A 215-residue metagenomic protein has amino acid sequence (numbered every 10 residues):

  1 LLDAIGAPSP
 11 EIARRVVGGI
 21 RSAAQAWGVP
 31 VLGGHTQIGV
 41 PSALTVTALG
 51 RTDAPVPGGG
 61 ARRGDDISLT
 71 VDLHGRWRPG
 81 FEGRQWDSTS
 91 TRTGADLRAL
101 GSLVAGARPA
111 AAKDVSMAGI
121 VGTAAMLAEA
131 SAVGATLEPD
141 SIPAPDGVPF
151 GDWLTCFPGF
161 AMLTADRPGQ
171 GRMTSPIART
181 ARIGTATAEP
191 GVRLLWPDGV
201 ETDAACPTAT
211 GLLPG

Functional and structural regions predicted by a protein language model:
L1-P79, T185: Glycine-rich anion-binding loops of enzyme active sites
P8, S90-G159: Active-site-proximal betaalpha loop/short-helix elements that scaffold phosphoryl/nucleotidyl transfer chemistry
G28-H35, R108-V115, G134-D140, R179-A186: Flexible, glycine/charged-enriched surface loops at secondary-structure junctions
T47, P158-G169, I183: Short cationic amphipathic helices and targeting signals
P55, P168-S175: Short, conserved charged micro-motifs
W77-D96: Short, compositionally biased
E129, L154-P158, T174-I177, A186-A188: A structural signal for short secondary-structure junctions
P176-G215: Acidic, Ser/Thr/Pro-rich beta/coil linker or hinge segments at domain junctions
